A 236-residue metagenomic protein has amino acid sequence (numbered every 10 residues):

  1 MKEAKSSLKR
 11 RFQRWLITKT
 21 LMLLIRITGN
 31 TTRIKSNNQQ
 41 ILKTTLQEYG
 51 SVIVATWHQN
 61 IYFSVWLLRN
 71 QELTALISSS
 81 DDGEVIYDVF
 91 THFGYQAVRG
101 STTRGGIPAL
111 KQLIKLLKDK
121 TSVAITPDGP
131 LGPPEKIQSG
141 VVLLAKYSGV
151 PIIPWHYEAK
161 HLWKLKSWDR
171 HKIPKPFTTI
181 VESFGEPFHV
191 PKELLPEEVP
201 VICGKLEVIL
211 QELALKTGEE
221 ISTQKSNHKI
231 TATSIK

Functional and structural regions predicted by a protein language model:
M1-L23, L46, I107-K236: Non-catalytic C-terminal accessory region of glycerolipid acyltransferases and related lyso-lipid remodeling enzymes
R26-S51, H58-F63: A short, well-structured juxtamembrane/interface segment
R26-T28, Q96-R99, A124-G129: Short, basic, glycine/proline-bearing loop/turn elements
G29-I34, I53, G100-R104, P130-L131: Short, flexible loop segments at the rims of nucleotide/cofactor-binding pockets, characterized by
S36, A75-I77, R99, P154 (+1 more regions): Structural signal for conserved beta-strand scaffold positions within catalytic alpha/beta enzyme cores
L42-K43, V65, Y87, V141-V142: Short amphipathic alpha-helical segments and helix-helix/interface helices
S51-R104, S148, K164: Catalytic core of membrane glycerolipid acyltransferases/transacylases, capturing the structured, soluble-facing
